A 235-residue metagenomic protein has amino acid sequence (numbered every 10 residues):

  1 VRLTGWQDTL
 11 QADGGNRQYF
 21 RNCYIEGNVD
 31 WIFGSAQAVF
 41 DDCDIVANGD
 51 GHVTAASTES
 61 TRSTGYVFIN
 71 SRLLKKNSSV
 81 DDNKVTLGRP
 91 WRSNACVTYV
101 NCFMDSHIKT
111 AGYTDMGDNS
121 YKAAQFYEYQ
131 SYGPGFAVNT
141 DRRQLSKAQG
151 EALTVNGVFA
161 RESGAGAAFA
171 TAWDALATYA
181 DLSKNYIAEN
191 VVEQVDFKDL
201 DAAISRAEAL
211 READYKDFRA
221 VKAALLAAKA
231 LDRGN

Functional and structural regions predicted by a protein language model:
R2-E193: Sequence-level preference for short, compositionally simple segments enriched in small aliphatic or small polar residues
V192-N235: Beta-rich interaction/scaffold domains
